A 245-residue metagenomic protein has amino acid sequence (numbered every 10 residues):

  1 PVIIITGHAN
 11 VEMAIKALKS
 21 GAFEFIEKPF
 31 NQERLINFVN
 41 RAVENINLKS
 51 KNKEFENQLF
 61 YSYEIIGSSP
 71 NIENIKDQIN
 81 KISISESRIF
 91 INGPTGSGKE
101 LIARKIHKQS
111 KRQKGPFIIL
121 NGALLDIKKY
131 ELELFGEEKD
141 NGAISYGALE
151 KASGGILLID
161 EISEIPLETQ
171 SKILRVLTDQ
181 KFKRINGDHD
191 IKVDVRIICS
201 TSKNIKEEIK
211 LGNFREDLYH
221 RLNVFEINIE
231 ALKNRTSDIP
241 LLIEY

Functional and structural regions predicted by a protein language model:
P1-A9: A short, hydrophobic beta-strand element within the central beta-sheet of small alpha/beta folds
N10, I15-K19, F135, E150 (+3 more regions): Alpha4-beta5-alpha5 "output face"
N10-E12, I26, F30-V39, K172 (+2 more regions): C-terminal output helix
V11-I15, N31-S69: Conserved ASCE P-loop NTPase core motifs with emphasis on AAA+ ATPases
S20, K28, S68, L232-R235: A Lys-centered signature of the CheY-like receiver
E56-K192, I197-K203, E208, L232: AAA+ ATPase active-site-proximal loops
D126, E131-F135, K210-Y245: Conserved AAA+ ATPase core "coupling" helix
